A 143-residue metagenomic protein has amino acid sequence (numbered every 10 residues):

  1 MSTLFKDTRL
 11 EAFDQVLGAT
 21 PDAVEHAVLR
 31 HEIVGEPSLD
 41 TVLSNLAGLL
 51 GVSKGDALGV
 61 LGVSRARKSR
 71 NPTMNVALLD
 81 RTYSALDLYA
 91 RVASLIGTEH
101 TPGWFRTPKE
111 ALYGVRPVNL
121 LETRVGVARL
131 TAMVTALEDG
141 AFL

Functional and structural regions predicted by a protein language model:
M1-L143: Non-transmembrane "mature" sequence context
